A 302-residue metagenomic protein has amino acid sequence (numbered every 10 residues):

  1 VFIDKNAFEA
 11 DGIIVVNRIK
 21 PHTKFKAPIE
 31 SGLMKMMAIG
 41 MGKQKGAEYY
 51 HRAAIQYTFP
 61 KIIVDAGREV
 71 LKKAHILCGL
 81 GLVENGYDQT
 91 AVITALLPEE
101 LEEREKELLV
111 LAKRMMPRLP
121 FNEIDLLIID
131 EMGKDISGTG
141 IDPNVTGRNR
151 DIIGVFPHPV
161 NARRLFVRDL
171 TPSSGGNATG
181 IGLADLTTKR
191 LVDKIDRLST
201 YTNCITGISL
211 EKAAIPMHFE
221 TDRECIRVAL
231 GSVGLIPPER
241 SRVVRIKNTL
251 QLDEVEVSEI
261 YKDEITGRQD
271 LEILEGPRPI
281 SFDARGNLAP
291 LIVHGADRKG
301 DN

Functional and structural regions predicted by a protein language model:
V1-P28: An acidic, phosphate/nucleotide-engaging active-site surface
D4-E9, K26, E69-A74, R118-N122 (+2 more regions): Solvent-exposed alpha-helices and their adjacent loops that cap or buttress functional pockets in soluble metabolic
D11-V15, K35, I76-L80, I124-L127 (+2 more regions): Structural motif
V15, K26-K45, N144-I152, T187-R190: A short, gly/pro- and small-residue-rich
K24-I29, T90-A95, G138-D142, A178-G180 (+1 more regions): Short acidic, glycine/serine/threonine-rich loops at helix termini
K35-E107: Internal alpha/beta core interface subdomains
G86-V145: A conserved active-site cap/scaffold subdomain adjacent to cofactor or substrate pockets
N144-N302: C-terminal non-catalytic interaction/assembly regions of soluble proteins
